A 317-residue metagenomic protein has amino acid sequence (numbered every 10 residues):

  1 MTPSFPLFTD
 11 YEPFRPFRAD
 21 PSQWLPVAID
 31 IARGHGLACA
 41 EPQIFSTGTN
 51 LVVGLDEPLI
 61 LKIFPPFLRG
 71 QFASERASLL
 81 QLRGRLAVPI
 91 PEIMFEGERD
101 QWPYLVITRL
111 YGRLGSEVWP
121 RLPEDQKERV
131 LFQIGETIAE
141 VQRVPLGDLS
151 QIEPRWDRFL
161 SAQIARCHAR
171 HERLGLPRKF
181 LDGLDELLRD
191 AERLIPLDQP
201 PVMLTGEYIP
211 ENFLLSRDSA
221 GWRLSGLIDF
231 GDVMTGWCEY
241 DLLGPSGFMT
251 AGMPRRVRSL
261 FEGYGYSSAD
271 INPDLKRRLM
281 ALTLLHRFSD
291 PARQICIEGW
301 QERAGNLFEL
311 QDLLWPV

Functional and structural regions predicted by a protein language model:
M1-R18, S22, P26-A28, L79 (+1 more regions): Phosphate/pyrophosphate-binding loops and the adjoining catalytic core of nucleotide-dependent enzymes
R18-A38, E98, Y111, K127 (+4 more regions): An alpha-helical support segment within catalytic cores of ATP-dependent transferases
V27, S74, S78, Q133 (+2 more regions): Charged catalytic carboxylate motif
C39-R155: ATP-binding pocket architecture of kinase catalytic cores
G48-L55, L61, I93, P103 (+1 more regions): Active-site acidic catalytic loop and adjacent metal/ATP-binding pocket of ATP-dependent phosphoryl transfer enzymes
V52, L61, L79, I93 (+11 more regions): Generic structural signal for small/hydrophobic residues in well-ordered secondary structure, especially within
E239-D270, T283-E302, Q311-D312: Active-site activation/catalytic loop segments of kinase-like enzymes and analogous catalytic loops in related
L275-L282: Alpha-helical scaffolds flanking conserved acidic
